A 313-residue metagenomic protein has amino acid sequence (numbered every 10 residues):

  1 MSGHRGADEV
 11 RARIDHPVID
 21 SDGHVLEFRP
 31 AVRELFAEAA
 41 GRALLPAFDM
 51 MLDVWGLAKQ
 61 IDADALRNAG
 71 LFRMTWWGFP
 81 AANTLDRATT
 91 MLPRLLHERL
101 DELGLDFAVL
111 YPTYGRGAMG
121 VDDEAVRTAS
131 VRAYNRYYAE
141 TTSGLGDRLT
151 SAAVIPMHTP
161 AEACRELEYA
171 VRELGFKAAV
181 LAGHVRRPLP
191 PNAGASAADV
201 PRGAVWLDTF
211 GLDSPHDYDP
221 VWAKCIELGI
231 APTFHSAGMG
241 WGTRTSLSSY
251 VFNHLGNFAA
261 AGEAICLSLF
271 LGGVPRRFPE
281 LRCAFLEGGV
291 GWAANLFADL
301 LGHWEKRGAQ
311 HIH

Functional and structural regions predicted by a protein language model:
M1-H313: Helix-coil boundary/capping segments in enzymes
